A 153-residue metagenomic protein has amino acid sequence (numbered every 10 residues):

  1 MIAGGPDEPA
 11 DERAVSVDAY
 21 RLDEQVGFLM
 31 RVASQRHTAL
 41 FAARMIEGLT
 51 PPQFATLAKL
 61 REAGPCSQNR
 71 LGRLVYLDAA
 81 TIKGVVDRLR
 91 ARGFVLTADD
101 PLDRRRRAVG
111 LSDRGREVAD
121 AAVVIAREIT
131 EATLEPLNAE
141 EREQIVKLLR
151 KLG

Functional and structural regions predicted by a protein language model:
M1-E47, D113, K151: N-terminal leader segment of winged-helix/HTH proteins
P9-A10, A80, R105: Intrinsically disordered, low-complexity regions of eukaryotic proteins
A19, I46-G48, E131-L137: Short helix-loop hinge/linker segments at domain boundaries
R21, F28, Q35-T81, R92: N-terminal helix-turn-helix DNA-binding core of bacterial DNA-binding proteins
Q25-L29, A55, R106, A132: Amphipathic alpha-helical recognition patches that constitute DNA-binding helices
T38, P65, D87-R150: Charged, amphipathic alpha-helical coiled-coil/dimerization segments
